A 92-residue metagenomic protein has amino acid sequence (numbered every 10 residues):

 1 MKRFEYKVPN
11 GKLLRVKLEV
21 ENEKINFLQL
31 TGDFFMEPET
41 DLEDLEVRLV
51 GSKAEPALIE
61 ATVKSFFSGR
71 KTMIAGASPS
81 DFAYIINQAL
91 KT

Functional and structural regions predicted by a protein language model:
M1-K24: Structured beta-strand/loop patches that form or line metal/cofactor-binding pockets in enzymes
R15, K24-T92: Active-site- and interface-proximal helix/loop "cap" or "latch" segments in soluble metabolic and energy-transducing
